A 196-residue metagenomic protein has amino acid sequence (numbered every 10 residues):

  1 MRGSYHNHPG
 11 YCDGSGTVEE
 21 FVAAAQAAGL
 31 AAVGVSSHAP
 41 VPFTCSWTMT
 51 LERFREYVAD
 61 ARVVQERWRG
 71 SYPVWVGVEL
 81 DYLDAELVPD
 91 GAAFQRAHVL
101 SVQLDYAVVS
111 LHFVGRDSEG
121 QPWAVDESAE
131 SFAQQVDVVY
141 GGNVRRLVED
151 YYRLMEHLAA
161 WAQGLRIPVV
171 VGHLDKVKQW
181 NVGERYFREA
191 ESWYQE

Functional and structural regions predicted by a protein language model:
M1-A93, V99, K178-E196: An N-terminally biased module of ancient metal coordination in phosphate/nucleic-acid-related enzymes
R2, R62-L104, V109-R145: Amphipathic repeat-derived elements
Y11-D13, L104, V109-E196: Domain-core and long-helix interface of multi-subunit machines
D60-V63, H98, D150, L154-H157: Amphipathic alpha-helical segments that form well-ordered structural scaffolds and often line/cohere around active
